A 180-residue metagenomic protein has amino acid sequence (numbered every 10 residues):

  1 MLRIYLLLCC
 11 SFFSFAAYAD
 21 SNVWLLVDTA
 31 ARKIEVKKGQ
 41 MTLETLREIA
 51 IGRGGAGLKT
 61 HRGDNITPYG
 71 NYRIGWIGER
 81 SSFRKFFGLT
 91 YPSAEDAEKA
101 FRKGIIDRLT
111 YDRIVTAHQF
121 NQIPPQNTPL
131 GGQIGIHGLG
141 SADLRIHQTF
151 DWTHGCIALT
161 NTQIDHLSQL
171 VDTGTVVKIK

Functional and structural regions predicted by a protein language model:
M1-I4: Positively charged n-region of N-terminal signal peptides that target proteins for export
S11-A16: N-terminal signal peptide c-region/cleavage motif recognized by signal peptidases
Y18-G55: A structural motif detector for short, solvent-exposed N-terminal "entry" segments of globular domains
D20, I66, W76, R80-K180: Exported/periplasmic cell-wall-interacting domains
W24, L46-E48, N71, F86 (+1 more regions): Well-ordered beta-strand positions in beta-sheet-rich domains
A31-K33, N71, Q133: Structural motif
E35-K37, L43, A56-T60, S82-R84 (+2 more regions): Short, solvent-exposed loop/turn elements at domain surfaces
E44-R73: Electropositive
